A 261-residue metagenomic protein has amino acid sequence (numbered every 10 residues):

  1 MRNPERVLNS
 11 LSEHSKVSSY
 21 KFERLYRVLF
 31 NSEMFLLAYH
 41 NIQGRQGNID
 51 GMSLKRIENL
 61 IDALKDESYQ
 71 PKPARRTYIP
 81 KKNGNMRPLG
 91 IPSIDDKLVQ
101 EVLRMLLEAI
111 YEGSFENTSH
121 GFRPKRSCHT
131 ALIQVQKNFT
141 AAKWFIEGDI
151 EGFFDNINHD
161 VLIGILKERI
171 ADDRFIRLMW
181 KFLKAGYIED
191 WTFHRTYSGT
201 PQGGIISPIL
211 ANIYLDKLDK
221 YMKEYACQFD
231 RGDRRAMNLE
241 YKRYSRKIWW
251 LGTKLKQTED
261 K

Functional and structural regions predicted by a protein language model:
M1-K261: Non-catalytic terminal/accessory segments
